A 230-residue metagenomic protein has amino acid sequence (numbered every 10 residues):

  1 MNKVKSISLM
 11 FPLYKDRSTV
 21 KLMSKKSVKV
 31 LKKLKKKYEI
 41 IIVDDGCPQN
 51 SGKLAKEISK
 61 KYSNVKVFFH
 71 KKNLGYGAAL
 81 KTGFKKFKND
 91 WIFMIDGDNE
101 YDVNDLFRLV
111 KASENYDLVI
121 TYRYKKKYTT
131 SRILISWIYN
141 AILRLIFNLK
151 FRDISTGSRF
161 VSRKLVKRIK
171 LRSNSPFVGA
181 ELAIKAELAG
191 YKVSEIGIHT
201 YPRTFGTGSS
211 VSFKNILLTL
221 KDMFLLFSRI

Functional and structural regions predicted by a protein language model:
S6-S8, E39, E181: Cell-envelope/extracellular polymer assembly enzymes that use nucleotide-activated donors
D16-L31: Short, well-formed alpha-helical segments that are part of the catalytic scaffolds of diverse glycosyltransferases
T19-K21, Q49-I58: Acidic helix N-cap motif at the loop->helix transition within catalytic regions of sugar-transfer enzymes
K36-C47, F68-H70: Short beta-strand/loop segment that forms part of the nucleotide-sugar
D44-G52, N99: A conserved acidic beta->alpha catalytic loop
F68-K86, W91, V103-P176, Y201-K221 (+1 more regions): Acceptor/aglycone-binding surface of glycosyltransferases and processive sugar-polymer synthases
L165-I169, S175-K192: A short, conserved alpha-helix in the catalytic core of glycosyltransferases
